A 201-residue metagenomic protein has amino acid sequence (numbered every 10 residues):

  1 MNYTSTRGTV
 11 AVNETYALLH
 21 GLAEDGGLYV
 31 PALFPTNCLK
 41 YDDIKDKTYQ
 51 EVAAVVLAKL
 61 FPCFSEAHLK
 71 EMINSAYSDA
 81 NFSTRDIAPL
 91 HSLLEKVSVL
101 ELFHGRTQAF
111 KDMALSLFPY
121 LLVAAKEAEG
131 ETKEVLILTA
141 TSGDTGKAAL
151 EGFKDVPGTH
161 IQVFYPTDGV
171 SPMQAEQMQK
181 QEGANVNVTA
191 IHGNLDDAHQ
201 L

Functional and structural regions predicted by a protein language model:
M1-L201: PLP-dependent amino-acid enzyme catalytic core
